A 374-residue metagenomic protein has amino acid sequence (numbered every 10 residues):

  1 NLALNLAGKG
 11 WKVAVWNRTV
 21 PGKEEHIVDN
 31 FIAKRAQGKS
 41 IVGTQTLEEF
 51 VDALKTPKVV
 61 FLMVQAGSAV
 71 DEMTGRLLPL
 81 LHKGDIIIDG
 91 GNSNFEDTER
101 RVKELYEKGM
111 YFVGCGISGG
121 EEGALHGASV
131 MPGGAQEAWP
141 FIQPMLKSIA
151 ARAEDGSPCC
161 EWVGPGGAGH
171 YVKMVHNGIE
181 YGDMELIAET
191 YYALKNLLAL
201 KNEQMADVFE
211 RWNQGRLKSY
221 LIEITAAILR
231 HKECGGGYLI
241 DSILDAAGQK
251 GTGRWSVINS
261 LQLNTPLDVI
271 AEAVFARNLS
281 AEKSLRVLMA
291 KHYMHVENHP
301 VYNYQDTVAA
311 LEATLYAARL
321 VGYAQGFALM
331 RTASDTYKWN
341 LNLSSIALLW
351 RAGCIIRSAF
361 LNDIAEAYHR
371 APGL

Functional and structural regions predicted by a protein language model:
N1-D52, T56-K58, L80-G84, G120-A124: NAD(P)+-binding Rossmann beta1-loop-alpha1 motif at the extreme N-terminus of oxidoreductases
W16-R18, M63, C115: The conserved SAM/SAH-binding core of class I Rossmann-like methyltransferase domains, concentrating on the hydrophobic
V59-R76: Glycine/threonine-rich flexible loop motifs
D71-G75, I88, N94-D207, G215-Y238 (+2 more regions): Rossmann-fold dinucleotide-binding core
V175-G182, T225, I243, I270-R277 (+3 more regions): Short alpha-helical scaffolding segments that buttress acidic/His motifs in well-ordered protein cores
R211, S334-R370: Small-residue-rich helix-loop
Y238-G322: A conserved active-site cap/scaffold subdomain adjacent to cofactor or substrate pockets
